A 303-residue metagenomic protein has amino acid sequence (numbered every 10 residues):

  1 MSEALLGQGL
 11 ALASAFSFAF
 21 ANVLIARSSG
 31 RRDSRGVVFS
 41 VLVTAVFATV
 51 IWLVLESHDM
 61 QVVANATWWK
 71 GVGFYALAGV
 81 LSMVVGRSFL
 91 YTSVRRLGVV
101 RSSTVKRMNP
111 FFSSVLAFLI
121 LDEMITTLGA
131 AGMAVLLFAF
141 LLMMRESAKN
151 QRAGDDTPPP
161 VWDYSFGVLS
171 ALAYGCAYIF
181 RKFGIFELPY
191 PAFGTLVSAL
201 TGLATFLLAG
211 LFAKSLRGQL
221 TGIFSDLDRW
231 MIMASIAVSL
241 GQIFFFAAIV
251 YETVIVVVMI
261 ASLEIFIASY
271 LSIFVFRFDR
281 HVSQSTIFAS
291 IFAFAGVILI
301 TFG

Functional and structural regions predicted by a protein language model:
M1-R35, L42-L77, R87-L97, R145-V168 (+6 more regions): Membrane-interface interhelical linkers
A13, F39-V43, V105-M108, T127-A131 (+3 more regions): Hydrophobic core positions of alpha-helical segments in small-molecule transporters and transporter systems
A19, V80-V84, P110-V115, G175 (+6 more regions): Hydrophobic/small/kink-forming positions within alpha-helical transmembrane segments of polytopic membrane proteins
R32-D33, G98-V99, L121, I125 (+2 more regions): A helix-boundary/kink motif common to multi-pass secondary transporters, especially Major Facilitator Superfamily
G36-V37, S102, F193-G194, V257: Juxtamembrane helix-start motifs in multi-pass secondary transporters
V43-A48, V105-L119, A134, T201-T205 (+3 more regions): Alpha-helical transmembrane segments of compact multi-pass small-molecule transporters, enriched in specific families
K106, V115-A117, D122-E146, D163 (+1 more regions): Loop-to-transmembrane alpha-helix entry segments
V161-E187, A192: Selected transmembrane alpha-helices and immediately adjacent juxtamembrane segments of polytopic inner-membrane
